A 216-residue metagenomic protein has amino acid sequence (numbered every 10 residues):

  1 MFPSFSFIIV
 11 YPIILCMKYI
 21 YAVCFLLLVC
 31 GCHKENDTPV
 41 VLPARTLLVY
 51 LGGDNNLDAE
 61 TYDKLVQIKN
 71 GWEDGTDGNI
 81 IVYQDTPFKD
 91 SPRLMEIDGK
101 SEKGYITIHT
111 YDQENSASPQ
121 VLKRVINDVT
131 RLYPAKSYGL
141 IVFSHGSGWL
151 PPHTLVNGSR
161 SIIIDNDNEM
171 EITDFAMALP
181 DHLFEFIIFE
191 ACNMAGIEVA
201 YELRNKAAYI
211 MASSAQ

Functional and structural regions predicted by a protein language model:
S4-S6: Serine residues within intrinsically disordered or low-complexity segments
I8-I14: Short, positively charged and aromatic/hydrophobic N-terminal segments
K18-V23: Sec-dependent signal peptide recognition, specifically the positively charged N-region followed immediately by
V29-G31: C-terminal motif of bacterial Sec signal peptides marking the signal peptidase cleavage site
H33-K136: N-terminal extension/subdomain marker
I141-L150, V156-Q216: Catalytic cores of nucleophile-dependent amide-cleaving enzymes
